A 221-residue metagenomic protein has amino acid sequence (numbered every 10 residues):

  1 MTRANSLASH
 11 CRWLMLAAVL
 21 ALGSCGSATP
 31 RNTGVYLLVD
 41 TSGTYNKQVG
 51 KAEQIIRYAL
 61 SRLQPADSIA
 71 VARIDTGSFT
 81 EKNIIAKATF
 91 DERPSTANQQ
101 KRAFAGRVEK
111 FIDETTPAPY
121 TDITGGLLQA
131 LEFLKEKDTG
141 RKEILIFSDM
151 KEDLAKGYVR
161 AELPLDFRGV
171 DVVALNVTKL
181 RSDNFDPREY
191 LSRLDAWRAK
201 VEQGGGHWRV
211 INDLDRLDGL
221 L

Functional and structural regions predicted by a protein language model:
T2-L14: Bacterial N-terminal signal peptides that target proteins for export
A21-S24: C-terminal motif of bacterial Sec signal peptides marking the signal peptidase cleavage site
G26-A28: Bacterial signal peptide processing site
R31-E92, E143-L145, L214-D218: Von Willebrand factor
T33, P117-F167: Exposed acidic/Ser/Thr-rich ligand/metal-binding surfaces
D91-R141, T178-R181: Von Willebrand factor
K151-A196: VWA/integrin I-like adhesion module and closely mimicked acidic/polar interface patches used
D186-L221: Von Willebrand factor A/integrin I-like adhesion domains
